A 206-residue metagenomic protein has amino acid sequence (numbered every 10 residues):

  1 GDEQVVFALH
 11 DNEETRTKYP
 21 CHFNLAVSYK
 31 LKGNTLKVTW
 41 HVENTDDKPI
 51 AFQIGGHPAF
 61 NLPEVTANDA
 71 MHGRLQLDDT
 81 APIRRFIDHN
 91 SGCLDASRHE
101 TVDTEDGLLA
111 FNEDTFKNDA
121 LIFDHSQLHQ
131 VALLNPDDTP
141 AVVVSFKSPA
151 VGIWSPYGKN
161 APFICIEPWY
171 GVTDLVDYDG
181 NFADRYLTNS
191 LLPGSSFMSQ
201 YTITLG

Functional and structural regions predicted by a protein language model:
G1-G33: Extended, loop-rich substrate-binding clefts of extracytoplasmic carbohydrate-active enzymes
G1-V5, K30-T35, E64, P136 (+2 more regions): A short, structured loop/turn motif at beta-sheet edges
V5-F7, L25-V27, V38, G56 (+4 more regions): Hydrophobic residues positioned within well-ordered beta-strands of beta-sheet architectures
Y19-H22, F52-I54, S145-F146, Y157: Short glycine/proline-enriched turns and hinge-like loops at secondary-structure junctions
P20-N24, L31-K37, D47-P49, N68 (+2 more regions): Coil-to-beta-strand transition motifs
W40-D46, L205: Asparagine-centered strand-capping/turn motif at beta-strand->loop junctions
P49, A59-L62, T66-F146: Active-site/ligand-binding surface loops and adjacent short beta/alpha elements that line catalytic pockets across
P140-G206: Active-site pocket scaffolds in enzymes
